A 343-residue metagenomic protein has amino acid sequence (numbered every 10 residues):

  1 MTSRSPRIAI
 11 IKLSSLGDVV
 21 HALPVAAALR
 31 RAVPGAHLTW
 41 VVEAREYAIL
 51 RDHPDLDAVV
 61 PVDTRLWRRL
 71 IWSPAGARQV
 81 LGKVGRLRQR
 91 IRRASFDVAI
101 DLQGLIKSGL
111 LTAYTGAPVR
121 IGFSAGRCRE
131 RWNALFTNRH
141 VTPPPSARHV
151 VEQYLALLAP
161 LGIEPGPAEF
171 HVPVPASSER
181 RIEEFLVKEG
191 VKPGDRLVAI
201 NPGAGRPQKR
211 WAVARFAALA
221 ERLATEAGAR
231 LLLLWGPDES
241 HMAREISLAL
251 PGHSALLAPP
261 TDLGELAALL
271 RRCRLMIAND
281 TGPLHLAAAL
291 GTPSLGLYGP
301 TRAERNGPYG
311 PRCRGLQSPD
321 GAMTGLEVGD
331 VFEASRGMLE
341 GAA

Functional and structural regions predicted by a protein language model:
M1-A343: Catalytic machinery of carbohydrate-active enzymes, primarily nucleotide-sugar-dependent glycosyltransferases
